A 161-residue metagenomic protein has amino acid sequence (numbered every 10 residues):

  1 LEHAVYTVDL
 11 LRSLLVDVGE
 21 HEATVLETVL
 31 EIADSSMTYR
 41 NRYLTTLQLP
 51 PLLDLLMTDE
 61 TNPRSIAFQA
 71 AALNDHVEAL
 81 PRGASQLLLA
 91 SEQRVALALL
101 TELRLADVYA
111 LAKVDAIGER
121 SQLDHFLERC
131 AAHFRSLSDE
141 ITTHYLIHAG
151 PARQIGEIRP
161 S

Functional and structural regions predicted by a protein language model:
L1-S161: Alpha-helical transmembrane segments and their helix-helix packing motifs
